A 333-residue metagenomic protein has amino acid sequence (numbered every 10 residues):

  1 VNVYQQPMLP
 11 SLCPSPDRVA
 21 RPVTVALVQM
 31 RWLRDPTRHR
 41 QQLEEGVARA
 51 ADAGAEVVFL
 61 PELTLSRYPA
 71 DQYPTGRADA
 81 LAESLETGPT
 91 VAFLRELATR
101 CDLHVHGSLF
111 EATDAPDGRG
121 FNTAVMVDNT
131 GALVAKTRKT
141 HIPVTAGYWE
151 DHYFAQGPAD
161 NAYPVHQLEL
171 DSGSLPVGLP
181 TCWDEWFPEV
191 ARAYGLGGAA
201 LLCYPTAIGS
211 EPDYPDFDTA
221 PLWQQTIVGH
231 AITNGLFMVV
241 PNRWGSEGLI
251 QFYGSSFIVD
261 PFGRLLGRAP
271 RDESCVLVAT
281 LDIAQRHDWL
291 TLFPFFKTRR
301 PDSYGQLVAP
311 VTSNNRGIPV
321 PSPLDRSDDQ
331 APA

Functional and structural regions predicted by a protein language model:
N2-C13, G229, F237-A333: C-terminal beta-strand edge segments of enzyme domains
N2-V57, C203: N-terminal active-site segment of His-dependent metallophosphoesterases
V3-L12, E83, E96, D114-Q225 (+1 more regions): Active-site catalytic loop in hydrolytic enzyme cores
V25, M126-V134, V259-G267: Short, glycine-anchored, charge-dense loop/turn motifs used at functional sites
R31, P61, T140, P205 (+1 more regions): Conserved residues at the C-terminal ends of beta-strands
P36, E45-T130, V134-K136, T145 (+2 more regions): Cys-nucleophile CN-hydrolase/nitrilase-fold catalytic domain and related Cys-dependent amidase chemistry that acts on
E86-H106, P176, C182-V276: CN hydrolase (nitrilase-like) catalytic-core segments centered on the catalytic cysteine and neighboring Lys/Glu
G107-L109, N122-M126, P164-H166, S256-I258 (+1 more regions): Short beta-strand scaffold segments in enzyme catalytic cores
